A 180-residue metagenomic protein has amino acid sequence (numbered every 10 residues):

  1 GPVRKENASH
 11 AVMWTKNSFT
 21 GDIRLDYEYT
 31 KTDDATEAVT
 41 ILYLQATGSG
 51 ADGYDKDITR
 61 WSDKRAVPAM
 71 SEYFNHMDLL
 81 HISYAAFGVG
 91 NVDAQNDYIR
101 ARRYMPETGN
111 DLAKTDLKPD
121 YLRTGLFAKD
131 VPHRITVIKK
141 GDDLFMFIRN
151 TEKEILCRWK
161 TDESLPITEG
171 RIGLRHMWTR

Functional and structural regions predicted by a protein language model:
G1-R180: Extracellular glycan-recognition regions
